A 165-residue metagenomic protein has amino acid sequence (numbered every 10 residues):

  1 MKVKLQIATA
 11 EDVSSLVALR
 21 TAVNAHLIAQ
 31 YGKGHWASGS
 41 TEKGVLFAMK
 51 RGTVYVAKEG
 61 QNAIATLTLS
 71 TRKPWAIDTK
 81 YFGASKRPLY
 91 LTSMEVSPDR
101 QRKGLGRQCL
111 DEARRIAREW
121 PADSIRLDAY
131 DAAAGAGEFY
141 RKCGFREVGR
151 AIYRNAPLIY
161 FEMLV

Functional and structural regions predicted by a protein language model:
M1-S14: Conserved N-terminal entry element of GNAT/NAT acetyltransferase domains
V17, T21-G44: Conserved GNAT-fold acetyl-CoA-binding loop/helix
G44-V56, K73-P74, Y90: A short helix-loop-beta-strand connector motif used in the catalytic cores of GNAT acetyltransferases and, in some
G52-L67: Conserved beta-hairpin
T66-S93, Q101: Conserved acyl-donor/pantetheine-binding loop and adjacent beta-alpha core of acyl/acetyltransferases and related
V96, R102-R115, E138-K142: Conserved acetyl-CoA-binding loop-helix of GNAT-fold acetyltransferases
R107, E119, D131-G149, A156-P157: Conserved active-site alpha-helix within GNAT-family acetyltransferase domains
L110, A117-A129: Conserved GNAT acetyl-CoA-binding A-motif
